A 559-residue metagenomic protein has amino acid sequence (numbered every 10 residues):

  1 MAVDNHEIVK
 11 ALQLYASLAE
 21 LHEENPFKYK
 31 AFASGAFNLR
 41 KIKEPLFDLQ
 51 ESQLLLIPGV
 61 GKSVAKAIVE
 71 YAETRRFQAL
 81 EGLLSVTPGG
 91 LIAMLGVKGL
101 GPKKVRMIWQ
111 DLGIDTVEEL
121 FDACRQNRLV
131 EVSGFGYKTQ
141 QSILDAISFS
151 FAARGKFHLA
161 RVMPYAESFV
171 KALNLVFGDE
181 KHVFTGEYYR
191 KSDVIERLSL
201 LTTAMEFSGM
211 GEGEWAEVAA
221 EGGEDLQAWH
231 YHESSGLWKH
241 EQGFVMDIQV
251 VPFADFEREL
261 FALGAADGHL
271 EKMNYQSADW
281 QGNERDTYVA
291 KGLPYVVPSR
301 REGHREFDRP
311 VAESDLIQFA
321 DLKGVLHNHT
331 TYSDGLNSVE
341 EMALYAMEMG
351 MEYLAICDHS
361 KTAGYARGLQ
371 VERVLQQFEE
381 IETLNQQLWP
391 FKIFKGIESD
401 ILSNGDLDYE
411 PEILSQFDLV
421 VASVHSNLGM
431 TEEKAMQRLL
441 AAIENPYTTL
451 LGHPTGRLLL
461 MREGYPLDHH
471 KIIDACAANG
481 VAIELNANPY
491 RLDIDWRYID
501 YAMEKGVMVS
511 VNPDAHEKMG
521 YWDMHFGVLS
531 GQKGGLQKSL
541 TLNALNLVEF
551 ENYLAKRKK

Functional and structural regions predicted by a protein language model:
D4-L12: Short amphipathic alpha-helical heptad-repeat segments
H6, A16, E24-L198, T202-W238 (+6 more regions): Accessory alpha-helical DNA-binding modules that contact the DNA backbone or grooves
L12-A19: Non-transmembrane amphipathic alpha-helical segments
L159, T331-Y332: Short acidic-aromatic active-site loops that bind/stabilize oxyanions
K191-T330, L336-I356, K361-K392, S403-K559: Charged catalytic cores and adjacent phosphate/nucleic-acid-binding surfaces used for phosphate/nucleic-acid chemistry
